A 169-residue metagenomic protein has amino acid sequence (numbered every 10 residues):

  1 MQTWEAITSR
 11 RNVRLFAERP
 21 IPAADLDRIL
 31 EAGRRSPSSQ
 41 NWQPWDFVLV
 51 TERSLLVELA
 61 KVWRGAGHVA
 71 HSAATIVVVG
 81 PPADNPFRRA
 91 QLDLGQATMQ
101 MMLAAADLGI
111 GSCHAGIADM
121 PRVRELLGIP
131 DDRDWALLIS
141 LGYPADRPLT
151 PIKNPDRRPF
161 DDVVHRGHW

Functional and structural regions predicted by a protein language model:
M1-W169: Acidic, surface-exposed loops and disordered segments
